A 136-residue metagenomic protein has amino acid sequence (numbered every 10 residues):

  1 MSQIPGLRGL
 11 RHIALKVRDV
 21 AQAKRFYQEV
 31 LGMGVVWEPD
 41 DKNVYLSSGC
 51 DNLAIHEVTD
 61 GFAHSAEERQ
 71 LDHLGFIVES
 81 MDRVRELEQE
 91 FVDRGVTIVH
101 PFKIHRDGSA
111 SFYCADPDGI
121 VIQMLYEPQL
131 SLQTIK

Functional and structural regions predicted by a protein language model:
M1-A21, L74-F76, P128-K136: N-terminal beta-strand motif that seeds the catalytic metal site of vicinal oxygen chelate
M1-P5, E88-K136: Vicinal oxygen chelate
L10-R18, S47, S65-E90, A110-A115 (+1 more regions): Vicinal oxygen chelate
A21-G34: Amphipathic alpha-helical segments
K24-R25, R85, I122-Q123: Alpha-helical elements of the RecA-like P-loop NTPase motor core of helicases
G32-E38, I98-P101: Short secondary-structure junctions
G34-E68, V121-E127: Conserved short beta-strand elements that form part of the metal-binding/catalytic scaffold of enzyme active sites
